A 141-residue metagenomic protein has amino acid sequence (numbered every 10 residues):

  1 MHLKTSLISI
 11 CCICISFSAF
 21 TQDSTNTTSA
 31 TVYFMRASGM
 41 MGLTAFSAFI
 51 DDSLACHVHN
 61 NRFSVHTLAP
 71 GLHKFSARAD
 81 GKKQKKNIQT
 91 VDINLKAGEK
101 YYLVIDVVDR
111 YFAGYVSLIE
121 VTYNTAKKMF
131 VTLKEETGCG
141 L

Functional and structural regions predicted by a protein language model:
M1-L7: Bacterial N-terminal signal peptides that target proteins for export
I8-C12: Hydrophobic helical h-region of N-terminal Sec-dependent signal peptides in bacterial secretory/periplasmic proteins
S16-S18: N-terminal signal peptide c-region/cleavage motif recognized by signal peptidases
Q22-L141: Short loop/turn and low-complexity linker motifs enriched in small/turn-promoting residues
